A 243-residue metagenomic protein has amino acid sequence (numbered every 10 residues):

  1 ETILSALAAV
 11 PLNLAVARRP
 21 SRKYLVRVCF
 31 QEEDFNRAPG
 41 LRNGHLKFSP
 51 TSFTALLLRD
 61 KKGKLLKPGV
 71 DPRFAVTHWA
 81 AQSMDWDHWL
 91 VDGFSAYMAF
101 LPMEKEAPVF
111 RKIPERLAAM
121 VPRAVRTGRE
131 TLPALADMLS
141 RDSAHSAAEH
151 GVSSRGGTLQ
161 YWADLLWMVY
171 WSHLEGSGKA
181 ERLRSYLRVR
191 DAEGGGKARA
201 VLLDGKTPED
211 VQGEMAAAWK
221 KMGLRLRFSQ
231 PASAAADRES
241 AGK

Functional and structural regions predicted by a protein language model:
E1-H88, E104, E193-R199: Juxtacatalytic substrate-recognition/specificity segment
A38-F53, D85-A241: Acidic/His/Gly-enriched intrinsically disordered linker/tail segments that often contain short helix/coil "MoRF-like"
